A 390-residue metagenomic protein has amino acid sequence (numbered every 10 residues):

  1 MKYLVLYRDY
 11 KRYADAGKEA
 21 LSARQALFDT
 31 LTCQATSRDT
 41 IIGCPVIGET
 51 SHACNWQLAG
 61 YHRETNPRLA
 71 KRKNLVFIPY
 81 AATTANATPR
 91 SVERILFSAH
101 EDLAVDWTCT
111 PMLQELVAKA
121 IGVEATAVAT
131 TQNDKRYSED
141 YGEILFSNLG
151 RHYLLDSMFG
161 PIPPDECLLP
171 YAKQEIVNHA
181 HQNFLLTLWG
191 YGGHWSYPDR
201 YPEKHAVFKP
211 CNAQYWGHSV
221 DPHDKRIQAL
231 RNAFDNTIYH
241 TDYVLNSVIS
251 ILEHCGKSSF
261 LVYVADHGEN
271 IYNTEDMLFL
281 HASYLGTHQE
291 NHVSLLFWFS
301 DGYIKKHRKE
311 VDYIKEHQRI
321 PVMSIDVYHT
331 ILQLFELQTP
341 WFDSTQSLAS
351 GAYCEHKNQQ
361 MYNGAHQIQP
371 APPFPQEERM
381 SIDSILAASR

Functional and structural regions predicted by a protein language model:
M1-G217, H292, S324, H329-S350 (+1 more regions): Active-site-proximal alpha/beta segments of enzymes that process anionic O-linked groups
G48-T50, T241-V244, S259-H267: Conserved beta-strand->loop/alpha-helix structural units within folded catalytic cores of enzymes with alpha/beta
G60-E64, I251-E253, K257-S258, V262-E310 (+2 more regions): Histidine-centered active-site microenvironments of extracellular/periplasmic hydrolases and transferases
A104-T110, Q228-Y239, A282-N291, I304-I331 (+1 more regions): A short beta-strand-to-alpha-helix junction
V117-G122, V244-K257, W298: A structural motif corresponding to the C-terminal end of an alpha-helix and its immediate exit/capping segment
D134-E139, Y191-I251, C255, M277 (+1 more regions): Active-site-proximal cap/lid insertion segments
L245-V248, D266, L295, V327 (+1 more regions): Hydrophobic, well-ordered secondary-structure elements that form the walls of internal hydrophobic environments
H329, F335, T339-R390: Phosphate/adenylate-binding glycine loop and adjacent helical scaffold
